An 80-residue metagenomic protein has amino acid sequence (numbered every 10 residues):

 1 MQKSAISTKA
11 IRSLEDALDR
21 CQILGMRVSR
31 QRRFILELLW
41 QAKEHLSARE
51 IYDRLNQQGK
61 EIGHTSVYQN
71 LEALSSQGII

Functional and structural regions predicted by a protein language model:
I11-G25: Short, Lys/Arg-enriched N-terminal segment that forms or immediately precedes the first helix of a structured domain
V28-Q31: Short helix-coil-helix linker/hinge
R33-L38: Pre-recognition alpha-helix immediately N-terminal to the DNA-recognition helix within helix-turn-helix or winged-helix
Q41-S47: Short capping segments at the starts of secondary-structure elements
E50-N56: A short acidic, leucine-rich amphipathic alpha-helix
L71-E72: Short, hydrophobic-biased segments on the C-terminal half of alpha helices that form "recognition helices"
G78: Glycine-centered, phosphate/nucleic-acid-interacting loop/turn motifs that mediate DNA/RNA or nucleotide
